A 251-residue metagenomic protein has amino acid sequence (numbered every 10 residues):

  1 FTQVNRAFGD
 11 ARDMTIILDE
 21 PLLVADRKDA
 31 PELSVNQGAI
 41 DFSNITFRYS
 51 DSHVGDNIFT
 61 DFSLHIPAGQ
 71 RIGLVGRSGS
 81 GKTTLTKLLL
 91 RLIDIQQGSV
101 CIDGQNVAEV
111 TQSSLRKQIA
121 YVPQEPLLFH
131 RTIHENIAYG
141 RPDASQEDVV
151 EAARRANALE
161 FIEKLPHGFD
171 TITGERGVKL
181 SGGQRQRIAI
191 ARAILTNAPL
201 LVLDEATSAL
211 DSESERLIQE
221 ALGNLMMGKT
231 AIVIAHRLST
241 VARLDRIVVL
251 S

Functional and structural regions predicted by a protein language model:
F1-I17: Cytosolic ends of transmembrane helices, especially the final helix of ABC transmembrane type-1 domains
F1-Q3, E20-P21, S52, L250-S251: Membrane-embedded and extracytoplasmic architecture of multi-pass membrane proteins
I16, L23, A138: Conserved E/DxxT/N motif and adjacent residues on the DHp alpha2 helix of HisKA-family sensor histidine kinases
D26, L33-S251: ABC-type nucleotide-binding domain
